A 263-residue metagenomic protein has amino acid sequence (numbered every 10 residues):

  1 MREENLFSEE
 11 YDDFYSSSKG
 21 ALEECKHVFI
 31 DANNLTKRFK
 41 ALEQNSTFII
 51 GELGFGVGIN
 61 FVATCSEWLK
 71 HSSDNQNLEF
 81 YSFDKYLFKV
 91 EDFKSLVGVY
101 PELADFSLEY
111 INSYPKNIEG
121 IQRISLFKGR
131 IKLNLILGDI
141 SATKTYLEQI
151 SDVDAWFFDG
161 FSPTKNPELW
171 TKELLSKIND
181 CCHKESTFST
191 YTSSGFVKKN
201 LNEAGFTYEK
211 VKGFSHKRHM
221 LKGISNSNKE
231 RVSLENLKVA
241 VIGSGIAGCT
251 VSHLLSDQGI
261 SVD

Functional and structural regions predicted by a protein language model:
R2-F48, G56-S73: Class I SAM-dependent methyltransferase Rossmann-like catalytic core, especially the SAM/SAH-binding loop
L42-D152, K172: The AdoMet/dcAdoMet-binding core of the Class I SAM-like
C65, L69-S72, N202, S252 (+1 more regions): Gly/Ala-rich phosphate-binding loop of Rossmann-like dinucleotide-binding domains, activating on the conserved
S162-T171: Glycine/threonine-rich flexible loop motifs
T171-K184: A short glycine-rich, Lys/Arg-flanked "PGG" loop and its adjoining helix->strand segment in the class I
E185-T192: Conserved beta-strand signature within the Rossmann-like core of class I S-adenosyl-L-methionine
K210-V239: Core SAM-dependent methyltransferase catalytic element
N236-D263: N-terminal Rossmann-like FAD-binding beta1-loop-alpha1 element of flavoenzymes
